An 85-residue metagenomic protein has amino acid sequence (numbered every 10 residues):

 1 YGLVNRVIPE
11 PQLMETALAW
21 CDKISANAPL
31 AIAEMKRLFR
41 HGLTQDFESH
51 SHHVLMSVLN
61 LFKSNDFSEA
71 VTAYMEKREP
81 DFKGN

Functional and structural regions predicted by a protein language model:
Y1-L3, R78: Active-site-proximal glycine-rich helix-loop-beta segment
V4-H52, F82-N85: C-terminal long alpha-helix characteristic of the crotonase
L38, G42, S57-F62: Helix-loop "lid/cap" segments that line or gate small-molecule binding pockets
D66-F67, A73: Interdomain hinge/lid region at the active-site interface of Rossmann-like NAD(P)-dependent oxidoreductases
T72-N85: Terminal low-complexity tails and localization/encapsulation signals of metabolic enzymes
